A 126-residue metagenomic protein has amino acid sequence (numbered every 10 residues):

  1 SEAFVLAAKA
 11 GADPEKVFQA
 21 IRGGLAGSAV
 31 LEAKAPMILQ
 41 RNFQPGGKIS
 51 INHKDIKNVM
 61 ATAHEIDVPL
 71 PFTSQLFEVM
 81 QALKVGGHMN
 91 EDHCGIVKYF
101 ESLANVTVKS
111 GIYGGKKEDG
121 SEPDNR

Functional and structural regions predicted by a protein language model:
S1-A10, Q19-A33, I51-K54: Active-site-proximal catalytic alpha-helix in oxidoreductases
E2, F43-P45, E65, T107 (+1 more regions): A short, structure-level motif marking secondary-structure boundaries and short turns
K9-P14, M89-N90: Glycine/proline-rich active-site loop of Rossmann-fold NAD(P)-dependent oxidoreductases
D13-R22, S74-E78: Beta-strand segments within the central parallel beta-sheet cores of soluble alpha/beta enzyme folds
G27-A29, A33-C94, K98-F100: Interdomain hinge/lid region at the active-site interface of Rossmann-like NAD(P)-dependent oxidoreductases
Q81, V85-R126: NAD(P)-dependent dehydrogenase/reductase Rossmann-like domain
